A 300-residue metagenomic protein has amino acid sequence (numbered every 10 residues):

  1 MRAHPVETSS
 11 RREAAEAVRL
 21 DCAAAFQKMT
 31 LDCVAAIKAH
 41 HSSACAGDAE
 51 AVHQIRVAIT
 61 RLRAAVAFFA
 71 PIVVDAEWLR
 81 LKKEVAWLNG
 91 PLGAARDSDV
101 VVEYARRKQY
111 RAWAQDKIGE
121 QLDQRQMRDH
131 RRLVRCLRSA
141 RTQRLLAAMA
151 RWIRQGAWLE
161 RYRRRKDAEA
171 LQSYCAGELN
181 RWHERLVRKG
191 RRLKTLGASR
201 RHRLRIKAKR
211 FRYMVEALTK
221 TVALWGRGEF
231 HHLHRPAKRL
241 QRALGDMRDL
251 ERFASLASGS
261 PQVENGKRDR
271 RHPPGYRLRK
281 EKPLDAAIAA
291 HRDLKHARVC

Functional and structural regions predicted by a protein language model:
M1-C300: Cationic, histidine-enriched alpha-helical/coil surfaces that engage anionic ligands
